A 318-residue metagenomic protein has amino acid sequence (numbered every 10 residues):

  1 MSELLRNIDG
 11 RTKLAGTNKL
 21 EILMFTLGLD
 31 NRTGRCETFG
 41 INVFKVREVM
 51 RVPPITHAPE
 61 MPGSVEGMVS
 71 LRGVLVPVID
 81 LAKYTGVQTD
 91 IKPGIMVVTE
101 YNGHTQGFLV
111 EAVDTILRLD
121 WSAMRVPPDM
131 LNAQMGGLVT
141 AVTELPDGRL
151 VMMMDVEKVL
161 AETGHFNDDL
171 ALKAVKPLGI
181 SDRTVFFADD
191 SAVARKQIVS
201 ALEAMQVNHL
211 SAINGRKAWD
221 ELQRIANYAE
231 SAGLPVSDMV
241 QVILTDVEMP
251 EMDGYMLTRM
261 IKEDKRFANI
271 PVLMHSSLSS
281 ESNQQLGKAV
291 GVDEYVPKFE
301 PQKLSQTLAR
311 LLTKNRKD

Functional and structural regions predicted by a protein language model:
M1-Q241, V247-M256, E263-A268, S277-A289 (+1 more regions): An acidic, low-aromatic, low-complexity terminal/linker signal
